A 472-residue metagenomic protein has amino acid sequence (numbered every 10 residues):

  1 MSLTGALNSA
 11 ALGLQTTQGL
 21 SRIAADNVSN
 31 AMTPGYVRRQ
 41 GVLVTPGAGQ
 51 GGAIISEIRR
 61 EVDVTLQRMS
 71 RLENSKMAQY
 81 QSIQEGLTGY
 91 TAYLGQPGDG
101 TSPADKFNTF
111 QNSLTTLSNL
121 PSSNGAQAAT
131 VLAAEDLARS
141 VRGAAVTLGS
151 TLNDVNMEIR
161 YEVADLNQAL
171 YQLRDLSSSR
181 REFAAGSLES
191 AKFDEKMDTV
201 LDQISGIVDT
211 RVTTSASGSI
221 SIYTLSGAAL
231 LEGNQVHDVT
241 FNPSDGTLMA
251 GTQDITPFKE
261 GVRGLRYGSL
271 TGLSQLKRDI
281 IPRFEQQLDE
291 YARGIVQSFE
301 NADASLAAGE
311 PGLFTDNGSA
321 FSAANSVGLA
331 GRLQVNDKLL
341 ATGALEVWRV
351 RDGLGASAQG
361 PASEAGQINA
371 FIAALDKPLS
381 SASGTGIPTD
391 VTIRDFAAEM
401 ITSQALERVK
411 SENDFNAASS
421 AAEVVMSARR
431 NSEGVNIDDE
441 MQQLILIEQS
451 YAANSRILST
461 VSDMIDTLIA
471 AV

Functional and structural regions predicted by a protein language model:
M1-V472: S/T-rich, low-complexity, solvent-exposed segments of bacterial secretion/appendage proteins
